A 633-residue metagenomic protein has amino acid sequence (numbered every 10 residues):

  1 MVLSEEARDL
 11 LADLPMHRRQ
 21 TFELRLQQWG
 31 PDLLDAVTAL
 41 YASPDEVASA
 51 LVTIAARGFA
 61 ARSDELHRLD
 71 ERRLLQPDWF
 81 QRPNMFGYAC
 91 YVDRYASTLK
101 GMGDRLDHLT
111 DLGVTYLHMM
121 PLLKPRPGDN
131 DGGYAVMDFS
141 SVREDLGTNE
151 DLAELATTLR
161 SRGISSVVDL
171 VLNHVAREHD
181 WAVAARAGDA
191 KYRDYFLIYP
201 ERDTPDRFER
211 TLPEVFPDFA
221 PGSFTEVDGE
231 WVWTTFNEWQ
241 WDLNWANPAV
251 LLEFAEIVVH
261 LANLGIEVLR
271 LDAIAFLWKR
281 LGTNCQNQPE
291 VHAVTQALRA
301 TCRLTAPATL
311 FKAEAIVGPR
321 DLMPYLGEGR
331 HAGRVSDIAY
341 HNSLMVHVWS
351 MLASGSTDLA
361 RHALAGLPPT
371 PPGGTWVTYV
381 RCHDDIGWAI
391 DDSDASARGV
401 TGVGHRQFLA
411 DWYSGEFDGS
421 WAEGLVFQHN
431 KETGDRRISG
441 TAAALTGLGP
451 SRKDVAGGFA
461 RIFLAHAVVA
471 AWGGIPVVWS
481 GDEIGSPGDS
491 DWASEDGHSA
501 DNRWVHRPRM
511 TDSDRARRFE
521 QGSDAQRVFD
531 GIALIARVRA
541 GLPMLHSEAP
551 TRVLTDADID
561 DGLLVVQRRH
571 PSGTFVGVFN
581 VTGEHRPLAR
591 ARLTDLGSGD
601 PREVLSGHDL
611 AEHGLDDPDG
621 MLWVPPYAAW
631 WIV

Functional and structural regions predicted by a protein language model:
M1-V633: Active-site and adjacent substrate-binding regions of carbohydrate-active enzymes
